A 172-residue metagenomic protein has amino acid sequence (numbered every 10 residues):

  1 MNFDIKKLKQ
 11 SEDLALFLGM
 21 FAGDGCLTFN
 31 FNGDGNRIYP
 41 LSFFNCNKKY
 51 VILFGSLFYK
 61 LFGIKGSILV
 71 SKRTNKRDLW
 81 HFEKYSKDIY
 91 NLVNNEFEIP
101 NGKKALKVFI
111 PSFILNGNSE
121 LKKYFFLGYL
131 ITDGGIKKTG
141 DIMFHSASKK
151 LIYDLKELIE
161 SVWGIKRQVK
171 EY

Functional and structural regions predicted by a protein language model:
M1-Y172: Intein-associated homing endonuclease modules of the LAGLIDADG/DOD-type, together with closely related HINT-family
